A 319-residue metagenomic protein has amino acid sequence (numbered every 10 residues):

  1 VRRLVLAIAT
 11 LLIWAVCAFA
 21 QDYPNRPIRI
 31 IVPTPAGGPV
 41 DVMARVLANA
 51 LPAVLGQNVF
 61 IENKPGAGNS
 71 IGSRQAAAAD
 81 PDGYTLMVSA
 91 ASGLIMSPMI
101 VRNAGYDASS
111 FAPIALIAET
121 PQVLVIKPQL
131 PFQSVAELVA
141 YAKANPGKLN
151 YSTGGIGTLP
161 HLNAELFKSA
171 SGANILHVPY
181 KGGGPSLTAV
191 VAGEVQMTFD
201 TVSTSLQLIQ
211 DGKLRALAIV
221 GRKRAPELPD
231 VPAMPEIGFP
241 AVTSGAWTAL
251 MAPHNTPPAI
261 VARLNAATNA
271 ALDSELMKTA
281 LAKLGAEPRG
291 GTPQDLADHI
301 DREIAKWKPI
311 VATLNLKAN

Functional and structural regions predicted by a protein language model:
V1-L11: Bacterial N-terminal signal peptides that target proteins for export
W14-A20: Sec/Tat signal peptide C-region and signal peptidase I cleavage site
A20-S110, G147-N150, I156, G172-T201 (+3 more regions): N-terminal (or domain-start) structured segment
N25-P27, S171, Q210, E236 (+1 more regions): An extracytoplasmic/periplasmic, membrane-proximal ligand-sensing/linker region
V42, V46, A50, I71 (+14 more regions): Extracytoplasmic/secreted proteins, especially bacterial periplasmic and envelope-associated proteins
Q75-Y84, A91, M99-P185, M234 (+1 more regions): Hinge/capping helix and adjacent helix->loop/strand transition within the periplasmic-binding protein
S92, G155, S203-T204, V220-R224 (+1 more regions): Glycine-rich beta-alpha junction loops
D107-L116, S152, N174-P179, Q196-M197 (+2 more regions): Short beta-strand->loop
